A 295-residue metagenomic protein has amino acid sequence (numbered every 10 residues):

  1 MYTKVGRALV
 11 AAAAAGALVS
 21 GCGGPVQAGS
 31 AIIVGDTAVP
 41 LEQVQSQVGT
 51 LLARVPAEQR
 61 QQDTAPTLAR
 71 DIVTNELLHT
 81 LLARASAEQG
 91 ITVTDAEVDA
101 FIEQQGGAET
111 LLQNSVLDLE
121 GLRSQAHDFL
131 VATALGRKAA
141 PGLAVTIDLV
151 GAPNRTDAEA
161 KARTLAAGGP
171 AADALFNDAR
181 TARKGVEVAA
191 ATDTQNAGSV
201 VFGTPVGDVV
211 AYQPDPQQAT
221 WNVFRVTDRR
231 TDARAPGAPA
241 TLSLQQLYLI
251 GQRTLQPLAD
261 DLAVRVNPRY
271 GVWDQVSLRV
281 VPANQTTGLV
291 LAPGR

Functional and structural regions predicted by a protein language model:
M1-A8, F176-G185: Short, compositionally biased leader-like segments
M1-T67, V206-V209, L249-R295: Short, low-structural-confidence N-terminal segments
A12-A17, I72-L78, L82, S86 (+2 more regions): Hydrophobic alpha-helical membrane segments, chiefly transmembrane helices and signal peptide h-regions, characterized
G23-L117: N-terminal targeting/tethering segments
V48, I102, F176-R180, L258: A general structural motif at alpha-helix termini
E88-Q89, K161, L165, A182: Short alpha-helical scaffold segments that flank and stabilize functional sites
L112-P170, A174-N177, D193-R295: PPIase-associated folding chaperone regions across multiple families
T181-A197: Short helix-loop boundary/capping segments
